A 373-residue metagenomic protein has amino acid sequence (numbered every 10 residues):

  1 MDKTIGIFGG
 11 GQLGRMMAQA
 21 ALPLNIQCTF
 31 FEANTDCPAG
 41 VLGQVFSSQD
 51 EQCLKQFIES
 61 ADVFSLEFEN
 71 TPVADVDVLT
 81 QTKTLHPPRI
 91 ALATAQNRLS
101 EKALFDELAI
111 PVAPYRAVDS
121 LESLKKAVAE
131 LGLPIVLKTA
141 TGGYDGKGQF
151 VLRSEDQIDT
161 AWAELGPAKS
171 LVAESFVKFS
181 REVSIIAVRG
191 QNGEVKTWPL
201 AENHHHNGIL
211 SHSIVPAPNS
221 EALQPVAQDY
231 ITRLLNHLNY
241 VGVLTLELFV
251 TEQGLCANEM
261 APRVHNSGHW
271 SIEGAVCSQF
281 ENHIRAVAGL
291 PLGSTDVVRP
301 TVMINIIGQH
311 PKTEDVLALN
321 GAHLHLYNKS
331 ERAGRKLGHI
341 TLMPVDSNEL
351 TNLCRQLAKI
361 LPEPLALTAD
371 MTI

Functional and structural regions predicted by a protein language model:
M1-S100, E122: ATP-binding N-terminal substructure of ATP-dependent carboxylate-amine bond-forming enzymes
L22, T80, D106, A129 (+1 more regions): Anion (oxyanion) recognition and catalysis
T94-S184, V188-L234, A358: Active-site nucleotide/adenylate-binding loops and adjacent lid/helix of ATP-dependent enzymes
A113, K147, R181-V183, V195-W198 (+5 more regions): Change "...and in nucleic-acid phosphodiester-cleaving endonucleases..." to "...and in nucleic-acid processing enzymes
A187-Q191, L248-E252, N328: Short, low-complexity Ser/Thr-rich regulatory SLiMs
P225-L246, T251-E252, A261-Q309, T313: Active-site "cap" helix and flanking loop/linker of ATP-utilizing ligase/carboxylase catalytic domains
R285-I373: Peripheral (often C-terminal) accessory segments that flank ATP-dependent C-N-forming ligase machineries
